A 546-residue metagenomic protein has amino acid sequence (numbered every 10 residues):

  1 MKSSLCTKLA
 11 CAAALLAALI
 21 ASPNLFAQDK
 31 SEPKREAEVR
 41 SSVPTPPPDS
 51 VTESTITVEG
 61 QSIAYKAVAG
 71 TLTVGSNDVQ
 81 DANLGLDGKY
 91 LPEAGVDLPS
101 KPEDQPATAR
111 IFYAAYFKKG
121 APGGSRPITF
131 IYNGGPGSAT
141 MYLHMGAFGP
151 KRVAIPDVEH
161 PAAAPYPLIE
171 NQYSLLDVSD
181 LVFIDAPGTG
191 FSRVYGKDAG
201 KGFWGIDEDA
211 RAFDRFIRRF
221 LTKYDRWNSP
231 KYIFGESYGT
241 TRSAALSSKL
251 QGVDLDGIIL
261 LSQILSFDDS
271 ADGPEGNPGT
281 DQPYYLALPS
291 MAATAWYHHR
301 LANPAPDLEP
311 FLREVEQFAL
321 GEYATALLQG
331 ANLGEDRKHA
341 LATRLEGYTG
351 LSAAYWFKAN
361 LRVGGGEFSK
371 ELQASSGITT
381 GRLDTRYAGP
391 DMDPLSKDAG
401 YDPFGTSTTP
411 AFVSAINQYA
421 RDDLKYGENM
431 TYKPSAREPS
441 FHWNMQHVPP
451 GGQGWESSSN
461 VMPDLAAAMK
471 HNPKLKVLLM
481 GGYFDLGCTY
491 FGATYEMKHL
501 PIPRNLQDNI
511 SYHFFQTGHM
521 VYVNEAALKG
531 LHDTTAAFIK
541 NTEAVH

Functional and structural regions predicted by a protein language model:
D29-E38, V79-G202, K498: N-terminal cap/lid subdomain of alpha/beta-hydrolase-fold enzymes
P150-A154, S247, Q251-T349: A catalytic-pocket lid/entrance helix-loop region that shapes and gates access to the active site across common
L176-S179, A186, F203-L221: Alpha/beta-hydrolase active-site loop
D225-S237: Alpha/beta-hydrolase fold nucleophile elbow
G235-S247: Glycine-rich nucleophile elbow surrounding the catalytic serine of serine-hydrolase chemistry
L246, L475, T489-H499: Short alpha-helix in the alpha/beta-hydrolase fold that links the catalytic acid
G330-G487: Alpha/beta-hydrolase fold catalytic core
Q516-A527: Catalytic histidine-centered segment of alpha/beta-hydrolase-like enzymes
